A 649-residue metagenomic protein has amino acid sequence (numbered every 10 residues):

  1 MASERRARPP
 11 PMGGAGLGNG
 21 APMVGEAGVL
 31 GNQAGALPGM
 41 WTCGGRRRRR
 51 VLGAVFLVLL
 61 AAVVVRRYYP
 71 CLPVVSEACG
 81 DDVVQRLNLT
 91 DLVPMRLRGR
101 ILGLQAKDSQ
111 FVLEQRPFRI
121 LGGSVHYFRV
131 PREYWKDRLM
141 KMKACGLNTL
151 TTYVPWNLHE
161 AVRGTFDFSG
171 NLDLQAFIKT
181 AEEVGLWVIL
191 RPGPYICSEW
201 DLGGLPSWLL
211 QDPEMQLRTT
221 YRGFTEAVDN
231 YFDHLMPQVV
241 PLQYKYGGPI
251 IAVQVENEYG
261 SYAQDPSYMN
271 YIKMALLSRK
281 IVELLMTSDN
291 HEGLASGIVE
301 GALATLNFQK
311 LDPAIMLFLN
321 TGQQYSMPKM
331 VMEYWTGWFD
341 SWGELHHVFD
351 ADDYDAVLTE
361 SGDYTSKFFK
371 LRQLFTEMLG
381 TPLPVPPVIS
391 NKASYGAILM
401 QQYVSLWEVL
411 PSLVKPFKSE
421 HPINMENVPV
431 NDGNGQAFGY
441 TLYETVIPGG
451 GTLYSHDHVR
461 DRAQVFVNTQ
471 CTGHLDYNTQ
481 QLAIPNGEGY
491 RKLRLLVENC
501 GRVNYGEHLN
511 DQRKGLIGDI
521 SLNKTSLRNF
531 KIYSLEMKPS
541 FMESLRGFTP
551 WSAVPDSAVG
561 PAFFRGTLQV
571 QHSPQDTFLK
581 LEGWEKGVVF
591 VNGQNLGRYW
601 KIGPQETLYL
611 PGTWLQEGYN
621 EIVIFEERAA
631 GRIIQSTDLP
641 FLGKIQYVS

Functional and structural regions predicted by a protein language model:
M1-R48: Short, low-complexity, Lys/Arg-enriched N-terminal segments of secretory-pathway carbohydrate enzymes
R6, R49-L57, T225-V255, G260-M269 (+7 more regions): Carbohydrate-binding surfaces of carbohydrate-active enzymes
A54, A61-T149, W187: N-terminal carbohydrate-binding accessory modules
L92-P94, L190, P194-A227, D233-A356: Substrate-binding/catalytic cleft of secreted carbohydrate-active enzymes, primarily glycoside hydrolases
Q115, M142, L150, A181 (+5 more regions): Conserved, mostly hydrophobic/aromatic
H126-A144, R163-E182, F349-D353, L453-D457 (+4 more regions): Aromatic- and glycine-enriched glycan-recognition loops and surfaces that form the carbohydrate-binding subsites
Y134-G203, S207, K273-S278, V282-E283 (+1 more regions): Aromatic-lined substrate-binding rim segments of carbohydrate-active enzymes
G451-T469, L493, L568-N592, Y599-W600 (+1 more regions): Aromatic-lined ligand-binding clefts that engage carbohydrates, nucleic acids, or primary amines
